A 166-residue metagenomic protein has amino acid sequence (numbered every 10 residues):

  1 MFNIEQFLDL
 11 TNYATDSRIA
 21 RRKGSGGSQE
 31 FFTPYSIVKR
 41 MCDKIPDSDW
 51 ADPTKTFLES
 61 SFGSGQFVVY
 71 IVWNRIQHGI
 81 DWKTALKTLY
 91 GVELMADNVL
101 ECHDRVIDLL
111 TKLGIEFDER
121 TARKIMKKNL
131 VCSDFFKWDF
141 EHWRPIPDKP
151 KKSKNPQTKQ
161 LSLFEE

Functional and structural regions predicted by a protein language model:
M1-E166: SAM-dependent methyltransferase catalytic region
